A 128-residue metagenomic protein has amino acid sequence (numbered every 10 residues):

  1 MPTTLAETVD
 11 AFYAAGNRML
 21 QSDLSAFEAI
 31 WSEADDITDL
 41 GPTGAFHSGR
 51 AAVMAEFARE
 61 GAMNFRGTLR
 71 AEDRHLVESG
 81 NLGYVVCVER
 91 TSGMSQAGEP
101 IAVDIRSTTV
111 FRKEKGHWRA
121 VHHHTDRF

Functional and structural regions predicted by a protein language model:
P2-L5, R18, L24-E78, V88 (+1 more regions): A solvent-exposed, acidic/Ser-Thr-rich amphipathic alpha-helical stretch
V9: Pyridoxal 5′-phosphate
F12, G16-M19: N-terminal alpha-helical signal peptides/signal-anchor transmembrane segments
Y84, D104-F128: Short beta-strand edge/turn micro-motifs at domain boundaries
C87-M94: Generic short beta-strand segments
